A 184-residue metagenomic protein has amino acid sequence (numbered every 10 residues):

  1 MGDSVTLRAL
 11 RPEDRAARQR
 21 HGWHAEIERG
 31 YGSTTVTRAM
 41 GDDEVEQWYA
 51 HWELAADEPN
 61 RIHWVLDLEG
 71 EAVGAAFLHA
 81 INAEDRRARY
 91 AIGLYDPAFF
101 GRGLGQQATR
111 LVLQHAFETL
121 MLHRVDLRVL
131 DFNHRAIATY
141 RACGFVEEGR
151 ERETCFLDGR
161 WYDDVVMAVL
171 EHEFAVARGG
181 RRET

Functional and structural regions predicted by a protein language model:
M1-E46, H172-T184: A short, well-structured alpha-helix characteristic of acyl/acetyltransferase catalytic modules
R38-A98, L170-E173, E183: Acetyl-CoA-dependent GNAT
E71-G74, R135, W161: Glycine-rich acetyl-CoA-binding "A-motif" of GNAT/NAT acetyltransferases
Y95, G101-H115, I137-A142: Conserved acetyl-CoA-binding loop-helix of GNAT-fold acetyltransferases
G105, T109, F132-A136, E153-D158: Short glycine/proline-centered loop/turn elements that form peptide/ligand docking sites
E118-R128: Conserved GNAT acetyl-CoA-binding A-motif
D126-V129, V146-Y162: Conserved catalytic-core motifs of GNAT/GCN5-like acyltransferases
Y140, F145, M167: Conserved active-site tyrosine of GNAT-family acetyltransferases
